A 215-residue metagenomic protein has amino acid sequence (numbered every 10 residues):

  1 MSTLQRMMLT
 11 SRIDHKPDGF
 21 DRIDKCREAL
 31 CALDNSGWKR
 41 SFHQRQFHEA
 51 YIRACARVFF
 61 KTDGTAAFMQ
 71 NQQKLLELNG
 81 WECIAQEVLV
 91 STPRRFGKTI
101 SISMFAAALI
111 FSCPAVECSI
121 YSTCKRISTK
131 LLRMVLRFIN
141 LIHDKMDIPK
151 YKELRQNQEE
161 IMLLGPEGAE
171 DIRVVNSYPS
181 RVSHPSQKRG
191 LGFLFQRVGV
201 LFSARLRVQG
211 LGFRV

Functional and structural regions predicted by a protein language model:
M1-R197, S203-R205: Phosphate/NTP-binding elements of NTP-utilizing enzymes
S101, F202, L211-V215: A periodicity- and composition-biased signal for non-globular, repetitive helical segments
F193-F195, V208-V215: Intrinsic disorder/low-complexity segments
